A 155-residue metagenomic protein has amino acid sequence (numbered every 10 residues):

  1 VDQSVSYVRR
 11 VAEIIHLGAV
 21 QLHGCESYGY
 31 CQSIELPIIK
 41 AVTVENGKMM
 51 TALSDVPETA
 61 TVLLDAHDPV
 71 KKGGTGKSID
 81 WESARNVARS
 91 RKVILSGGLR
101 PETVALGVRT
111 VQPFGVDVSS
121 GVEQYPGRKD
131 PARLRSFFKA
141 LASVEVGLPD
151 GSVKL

Functional and structural regions predicted by a protein language model:
V1-L95, L99-T103: Conserved anion-binding
E13, L106-R109, K139, S143: Short, well-ordered alpha-helices that flank and scaffold nucleotide-derived cofactor binding pockets
L22-S27, H67-K71, T110-R135: Glycine-rich phosphate-binding active-site loops on the catalytic face of alpha/beta enzymes
C31-S33, S119-L155: C-terminal helical cap(s) of enzyme catalytic domains, especially alpha/beta-barrels
W81-S83, V104-A105, V122, R128: Residue-level recognition of conserved structural "scaffold" positions that shape functional pockets and channels
